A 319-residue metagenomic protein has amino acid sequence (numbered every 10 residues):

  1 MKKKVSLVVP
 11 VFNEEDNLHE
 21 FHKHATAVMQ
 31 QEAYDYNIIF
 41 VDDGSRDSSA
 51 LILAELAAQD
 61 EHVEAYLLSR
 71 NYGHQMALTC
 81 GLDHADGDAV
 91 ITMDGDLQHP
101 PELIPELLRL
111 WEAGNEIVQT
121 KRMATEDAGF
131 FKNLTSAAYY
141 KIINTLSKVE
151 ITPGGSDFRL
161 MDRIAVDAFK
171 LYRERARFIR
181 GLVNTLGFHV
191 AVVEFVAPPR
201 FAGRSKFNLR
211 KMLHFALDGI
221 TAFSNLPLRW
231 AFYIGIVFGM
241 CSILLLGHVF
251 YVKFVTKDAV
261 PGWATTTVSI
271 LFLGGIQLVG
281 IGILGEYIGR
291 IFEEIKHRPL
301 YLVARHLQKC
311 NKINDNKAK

Functional and structural regions predicted by a protein language model:
M1, F178-K319: Hydrophobic helical membrane-anchoring modules
M1-G129: Structured catalytic core of nucleotide-sugar glycosyltransferases
P10, L68-R70, R159, F232 (+2 more regions): Short conserved micro-motifs on helix faces and helix-strand junctions that flank and scaffold key functional residues
I38, I52, H62-A65, H74 (+13 more regions): Residue-level recognition of specific faces of alpha-helices
E55-A58, D83, R109, A113 (+5 more regions): Solvent-exposed polar/charged
E64-H84, P101-L182, P198-L217: Acceptor/aglycone-binding surface of glycosyltransferases and processive sugar-polymer synthases
